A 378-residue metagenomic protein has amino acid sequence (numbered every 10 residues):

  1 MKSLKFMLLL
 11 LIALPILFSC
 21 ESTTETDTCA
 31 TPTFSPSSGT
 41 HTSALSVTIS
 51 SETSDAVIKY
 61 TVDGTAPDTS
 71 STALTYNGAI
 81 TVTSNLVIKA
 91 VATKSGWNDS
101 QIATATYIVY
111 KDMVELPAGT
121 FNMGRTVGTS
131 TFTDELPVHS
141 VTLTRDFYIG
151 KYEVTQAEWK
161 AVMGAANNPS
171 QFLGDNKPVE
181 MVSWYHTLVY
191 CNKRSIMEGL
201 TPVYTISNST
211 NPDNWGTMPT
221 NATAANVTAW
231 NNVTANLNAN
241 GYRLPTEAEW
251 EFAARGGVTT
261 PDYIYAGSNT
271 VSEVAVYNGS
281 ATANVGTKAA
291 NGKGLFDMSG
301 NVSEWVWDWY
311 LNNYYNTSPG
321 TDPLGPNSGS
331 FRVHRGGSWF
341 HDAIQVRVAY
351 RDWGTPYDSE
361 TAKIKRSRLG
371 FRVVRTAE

Functional and structural regions predicted by a protein language model:
I16-S19: C-terminal motif of bacterial Sec signal peptides marking the signal peptidase cleavage site
T24-K111: Short, compositionally stereotyped local motifs that mark structural "simplifiers"
I58-Y60, Q156, F371: Short beta-strand elements bearing conserved aromatic residues within extracellular beta-rich modules
G64-D68, S95-W97, G119, T126-G128 (+8 more regions): Acidic glycine-/aspartate-rich tracts in secreted/extracellular proteins
K111-N168, D175-I196, S299-G300: A short glycine-rich, aromatic-capped structural motif
F121, G174-E273, W305: Short, well-ordered surface patches within globular domains
T131-V141, V258-T259, A281, M298-E378: Surface-exposed recognition segments
T228-L237, S272-S299, P326-S328, T355: Short, well-ordered junction/capping motifs at the entry into regular secondary structure
